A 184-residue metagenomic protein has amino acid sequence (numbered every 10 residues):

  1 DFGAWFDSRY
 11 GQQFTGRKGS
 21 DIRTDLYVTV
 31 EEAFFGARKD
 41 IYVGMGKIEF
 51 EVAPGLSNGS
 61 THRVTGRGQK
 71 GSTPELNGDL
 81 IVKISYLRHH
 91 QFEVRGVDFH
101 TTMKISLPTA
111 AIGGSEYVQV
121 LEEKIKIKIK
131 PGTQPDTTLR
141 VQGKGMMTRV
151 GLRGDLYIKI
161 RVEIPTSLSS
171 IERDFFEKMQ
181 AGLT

Functional and structural regions predicted by a protein language model:
D1-Y42, S72-E75, L183-T184: Post-J-domain flank of DnaJ/Hsp40 co-chaperones
K47, E51-T184: Intrinsically disordered, low-complexity linker/assembly segments
